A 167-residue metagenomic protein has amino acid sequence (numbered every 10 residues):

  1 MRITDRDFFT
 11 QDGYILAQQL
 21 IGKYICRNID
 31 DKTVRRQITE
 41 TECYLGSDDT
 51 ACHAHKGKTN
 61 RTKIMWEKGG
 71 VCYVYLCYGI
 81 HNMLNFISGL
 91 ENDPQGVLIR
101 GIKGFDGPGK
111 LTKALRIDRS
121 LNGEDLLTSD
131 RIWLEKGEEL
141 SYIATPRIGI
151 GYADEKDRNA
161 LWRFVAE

Functional and structural regions predicted by a protein language model:
M1-E167: Conserved, well-structured core segments that form or line functional sites
